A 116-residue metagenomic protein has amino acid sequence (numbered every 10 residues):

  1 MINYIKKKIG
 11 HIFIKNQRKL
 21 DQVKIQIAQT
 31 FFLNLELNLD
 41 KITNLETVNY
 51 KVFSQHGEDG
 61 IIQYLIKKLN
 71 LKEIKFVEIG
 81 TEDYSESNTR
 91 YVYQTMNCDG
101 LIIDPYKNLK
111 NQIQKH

Functional and structural regions predicted by a protein language model:
M1-T47: Membrane-proximal basic amphipathic "stem/tether" segments
T43-H116: SAM cofactor-binding core of SAM-dependent methyltransferases, primarily the Rossmann-like beta-alpha-beta module
